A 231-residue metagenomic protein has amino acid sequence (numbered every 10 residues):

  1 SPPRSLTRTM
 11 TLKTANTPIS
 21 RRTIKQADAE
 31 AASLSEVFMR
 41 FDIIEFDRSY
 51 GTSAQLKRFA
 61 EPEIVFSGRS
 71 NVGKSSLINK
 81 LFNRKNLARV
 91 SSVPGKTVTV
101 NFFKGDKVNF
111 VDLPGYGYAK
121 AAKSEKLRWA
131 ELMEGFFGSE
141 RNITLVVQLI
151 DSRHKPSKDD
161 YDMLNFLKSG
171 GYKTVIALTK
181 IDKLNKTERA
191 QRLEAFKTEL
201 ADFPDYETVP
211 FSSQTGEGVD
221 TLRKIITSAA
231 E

Functional and structural regions predicted by a protein language model:
S1-M10, T14, S20-R22: Low-acidity, Ser/Thr- and Arg-rich intrinsically disordered low-complexity segments
Q26: Cationic, low-complexity basic patches in intrinsically disordered or flexible, solvent-exposed regions
A31-Y118: Conserved G1/Walker A P-loop phosphate-binding module
F41-G51, L184-E231: Canonical P-loop GTPase G-domain recognition
P94-V100, P114-T144, R153-N165: Switch II of P-loop NTPase G domains
K96, V108, G115-Y118, R153-K155 (+2 more regions): Conserved nucleotide-binding/hydrolysis micro-motifs of P-loop NTPases
G135-Y206: Conserved C-terminal guanine-recognition region of P-loop GTPase G domains, centered on the G4
